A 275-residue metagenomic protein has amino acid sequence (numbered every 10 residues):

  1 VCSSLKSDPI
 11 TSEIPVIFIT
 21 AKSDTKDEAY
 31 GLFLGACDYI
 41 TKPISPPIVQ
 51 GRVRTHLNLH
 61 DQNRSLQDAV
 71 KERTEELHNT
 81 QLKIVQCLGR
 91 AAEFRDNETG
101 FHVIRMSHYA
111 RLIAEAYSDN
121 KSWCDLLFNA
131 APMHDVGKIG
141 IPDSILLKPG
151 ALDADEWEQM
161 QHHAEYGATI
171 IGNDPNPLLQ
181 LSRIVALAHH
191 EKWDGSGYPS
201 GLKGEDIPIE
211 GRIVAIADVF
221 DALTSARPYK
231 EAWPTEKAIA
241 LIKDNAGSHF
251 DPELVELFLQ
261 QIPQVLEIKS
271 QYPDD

Functional and structural regions predicted by a protein language model:
V1, D24-E28, S45, I141 (+1 more regions): Alpha4-beta5-alpha5 switch/output surface of CheY-like receiver
S3, S7, S12-E13, S23-D38: Alpha4 helix (beta4-alpha4-beta5 surface) of REC/receiver domains from two-component response regulators
I40-V53, L57: C-terminal output helix
G51, N58-Q86, R90, F94-N97 (+1 more regions): Amphipathic alpha-helical coiled-coil "transmission" helices that mediate dimerization and conformational coupling
L82, G89, E93-D275: Metal-dependent catalytic cores of enzymes that make or break cyclic nucleotides and related phosphoester linkages
